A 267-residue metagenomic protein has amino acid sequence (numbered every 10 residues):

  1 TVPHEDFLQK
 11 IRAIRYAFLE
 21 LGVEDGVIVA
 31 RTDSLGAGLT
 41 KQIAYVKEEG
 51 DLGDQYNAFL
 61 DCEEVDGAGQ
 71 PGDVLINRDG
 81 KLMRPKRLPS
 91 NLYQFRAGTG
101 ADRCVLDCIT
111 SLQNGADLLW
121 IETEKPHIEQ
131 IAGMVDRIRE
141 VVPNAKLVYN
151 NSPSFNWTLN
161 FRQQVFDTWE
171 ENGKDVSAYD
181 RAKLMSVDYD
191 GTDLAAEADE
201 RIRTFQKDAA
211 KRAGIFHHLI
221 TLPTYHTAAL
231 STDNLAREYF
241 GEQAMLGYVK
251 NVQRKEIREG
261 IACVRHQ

Functional and structural regions predicted by a protein language model:
T1-A213, L219: Alpha/beta enzyme core
G22-V23, G214, L230, Q267: Glycine-centered secondary-structure boundary/capping sites
E129-Q130, T227-A229: Short secondary-structure boundary/hinge segments and terminal tails
T158, H226-T227: A SIS-like phosphosugar-recognition module
I220-Y225: Short acidic/histidine-rich active-site segments
A229-M245: C-terminal helical cap(s) of enzyme catalytic domains, especially alpha/beta-barrels
K250-Q267: C-terminal functional modules
